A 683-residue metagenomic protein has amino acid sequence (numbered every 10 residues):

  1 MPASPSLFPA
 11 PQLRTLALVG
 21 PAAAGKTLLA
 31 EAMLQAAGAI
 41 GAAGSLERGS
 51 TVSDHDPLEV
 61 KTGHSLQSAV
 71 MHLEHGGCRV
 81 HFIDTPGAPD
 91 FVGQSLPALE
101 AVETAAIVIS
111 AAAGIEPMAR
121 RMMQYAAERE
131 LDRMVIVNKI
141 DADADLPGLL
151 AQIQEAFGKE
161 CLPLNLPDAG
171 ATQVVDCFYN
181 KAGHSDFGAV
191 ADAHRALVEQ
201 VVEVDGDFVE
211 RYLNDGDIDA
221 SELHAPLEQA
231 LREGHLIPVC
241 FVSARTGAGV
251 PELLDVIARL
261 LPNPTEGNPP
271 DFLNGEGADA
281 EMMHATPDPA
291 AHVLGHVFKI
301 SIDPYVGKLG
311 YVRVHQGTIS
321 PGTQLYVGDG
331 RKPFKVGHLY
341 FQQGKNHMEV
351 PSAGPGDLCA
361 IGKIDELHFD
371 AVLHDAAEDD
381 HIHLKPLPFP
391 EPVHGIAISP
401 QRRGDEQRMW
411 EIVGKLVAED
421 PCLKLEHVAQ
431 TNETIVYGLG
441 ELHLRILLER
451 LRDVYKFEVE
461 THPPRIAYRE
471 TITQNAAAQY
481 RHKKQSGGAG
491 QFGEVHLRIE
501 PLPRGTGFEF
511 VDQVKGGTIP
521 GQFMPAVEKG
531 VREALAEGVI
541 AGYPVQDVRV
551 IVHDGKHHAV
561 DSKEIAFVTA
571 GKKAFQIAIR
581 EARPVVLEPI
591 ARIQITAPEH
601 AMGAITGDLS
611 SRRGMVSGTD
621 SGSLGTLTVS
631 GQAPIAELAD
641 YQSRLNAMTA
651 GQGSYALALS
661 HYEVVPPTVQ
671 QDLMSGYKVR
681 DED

Functional and structural regions predicted by a protein language model:
M1-D683: Structural and coupling elements of P-loop NTPases
